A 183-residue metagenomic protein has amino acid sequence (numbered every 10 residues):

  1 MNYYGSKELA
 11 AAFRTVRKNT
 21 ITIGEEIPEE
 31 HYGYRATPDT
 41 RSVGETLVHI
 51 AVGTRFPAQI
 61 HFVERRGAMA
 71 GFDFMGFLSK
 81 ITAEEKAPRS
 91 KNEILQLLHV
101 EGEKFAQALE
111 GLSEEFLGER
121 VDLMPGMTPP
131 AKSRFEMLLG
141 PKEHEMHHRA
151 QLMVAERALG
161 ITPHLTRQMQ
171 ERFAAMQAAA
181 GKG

Functional and structural regions predicted by a protein language model:
M1-E8, V52-P130, L159-G183: Short, helix-capping/interhelical loops that line the mouth of catalytic, cofactor-, or ligand-binding pockets
F13-T20, V43-A58, P88, L95-F105 (+2 more regions): Alpha-helical transition-metal enzyme core signature, strongest for iron centers
I27-P28: Membrane-proximal, proline-rich intrinsically disordered regions
Y32-R35: Surface-exposed patches in mature extracellular/periplasmic domains of secreted proteins
T40-S42, P125: Short acidic/glycine-enriched loop/turn segments that link adjacent beta-strands
R134-E136: Short alpha-helical transmembrane interface motifs in multi-pass membrane proteins
